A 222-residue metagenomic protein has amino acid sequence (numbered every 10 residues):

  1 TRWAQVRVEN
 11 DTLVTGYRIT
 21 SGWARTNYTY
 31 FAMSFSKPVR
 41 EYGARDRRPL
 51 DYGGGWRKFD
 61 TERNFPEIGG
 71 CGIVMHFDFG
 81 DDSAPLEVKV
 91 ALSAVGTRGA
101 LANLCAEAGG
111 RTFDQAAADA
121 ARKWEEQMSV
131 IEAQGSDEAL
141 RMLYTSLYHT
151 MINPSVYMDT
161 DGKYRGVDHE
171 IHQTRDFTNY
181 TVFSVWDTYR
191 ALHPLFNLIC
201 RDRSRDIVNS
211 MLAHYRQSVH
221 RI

Functional and structural regions predicted by a protein language model:
T1-Y180, A213: Beta-sandwich/jelly-roll carbohydrate-recognition scaffolds of carbohydrate-active enzymes
T145-M158, T181-R205: Alpha-helical support elements that line or immediately flank enzyme active sites and cofactor-binding pockets
P154, C200-R221: Long, well-ordered core segments of solenoidal/helical folds
